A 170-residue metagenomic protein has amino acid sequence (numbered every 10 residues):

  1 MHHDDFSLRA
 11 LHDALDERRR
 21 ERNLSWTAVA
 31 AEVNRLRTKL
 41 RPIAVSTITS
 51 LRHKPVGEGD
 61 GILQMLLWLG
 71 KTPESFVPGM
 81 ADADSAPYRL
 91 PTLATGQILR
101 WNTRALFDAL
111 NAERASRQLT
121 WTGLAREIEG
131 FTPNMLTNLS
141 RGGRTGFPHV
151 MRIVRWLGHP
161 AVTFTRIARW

Functional and structural regions predicted by a protein language model:
M1-E32, L36, A83-Q118, G123 (+1 more regions): A short, Lys/Arg-rich alpha-helix, primarily the initiator
S7, L11, A44-T47, G61 (+4 more regions): N-terminal positioning helix adjacent to the helix-turn-helix/winged-helix DNA-binding module
S25, N34-T47, E129-N138, A161: Short, basic interhelical loop/turn and adjoining N-cap of the next helix at nucleic-acid- or acidic-partner-contacting
V29-A30, V45-L51, F76, L124-A125 (+1 more regions): Conserved hydrophobic/aromatic packing and binding residues within compact polymer-binding modules
E32, W68, E127-I128: Residues within the alpha-helical elements of helix-turn-helix
N34, H53, A81, E129 (+3 more regions): Residue-level detection of the helix-turn-helix DNA-binding "recognition helix"
P42, S46, S50-L67, G142-R155: Short, basic-rich loop-to-helix N-cap that marks the start of a DNA-contacting helix
L63, L67-P87, G158-W170: Short C-terminal boundary/hinge segments that cap the last helix of small helical domains
